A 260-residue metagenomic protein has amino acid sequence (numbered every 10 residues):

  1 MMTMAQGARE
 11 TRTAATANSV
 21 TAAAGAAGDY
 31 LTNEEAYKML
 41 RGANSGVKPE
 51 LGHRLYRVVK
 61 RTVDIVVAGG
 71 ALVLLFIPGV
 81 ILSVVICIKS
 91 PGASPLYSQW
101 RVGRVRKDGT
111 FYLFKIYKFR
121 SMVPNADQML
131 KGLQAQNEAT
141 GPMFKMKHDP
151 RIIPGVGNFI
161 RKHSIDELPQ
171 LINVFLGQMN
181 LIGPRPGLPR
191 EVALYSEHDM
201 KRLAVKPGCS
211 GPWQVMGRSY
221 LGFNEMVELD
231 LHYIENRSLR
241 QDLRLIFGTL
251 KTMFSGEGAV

Functional and structural regions predicted by a protein language model:
M1-V73, Y233-E235, V260: N-terminal hydrophobic signal-anchor/signal peptide
Q6-E10, P184-T249, M253-G258: Cytosol-/stroma-facing membrane-proximal "stalk/adaptor" domains immediately downstream of transmembrane anchors
N33-A36, S94-R151, S210-E228: Short, glycine-rich, amphipathic interfacial segments at transmembrane boundaries or analogous
A43-H53, Q134-A139, P150-I153: Short glycine/proline-rich turn/loop motifs
L51-M129, L239, L245-V260: A hydrophobic, helix-centered structural microdomain
G52, Y56-K60, M146-D149, R161-I165 (+2 more regions): Short, solvent-exposed loop/helix junctions and linker helices that flank or host conserved functional motifs
V66, I152-V156, E228: Residue-level signal for cytosolic alpha-helical hairpin/rod architecture
A139-V205, I246-T249: A short, structured surface patch at a secondary-structure boundary
